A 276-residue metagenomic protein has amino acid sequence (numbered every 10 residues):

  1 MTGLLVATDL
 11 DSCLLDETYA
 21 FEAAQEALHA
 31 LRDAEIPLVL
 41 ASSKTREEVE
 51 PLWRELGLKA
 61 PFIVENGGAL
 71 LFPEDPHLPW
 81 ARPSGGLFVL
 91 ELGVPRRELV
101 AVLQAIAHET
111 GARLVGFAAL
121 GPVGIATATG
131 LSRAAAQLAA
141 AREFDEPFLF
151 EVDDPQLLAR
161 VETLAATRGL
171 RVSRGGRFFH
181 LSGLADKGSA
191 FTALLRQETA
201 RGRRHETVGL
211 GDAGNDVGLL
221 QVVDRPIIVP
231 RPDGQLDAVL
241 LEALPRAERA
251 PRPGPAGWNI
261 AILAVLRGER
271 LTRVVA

Functional and structural regions predicted by a protein language model:
M1-T8, E55, V274-A276: Non-catalytic pre-domain segments flanking phosphatase-related domains
T2-A7, A23-I36, Q197, H205: A short, Lys/Arg-enriched amphipathic alpha-helix followed by its capping loop at the start of a domain
T2-T18, F191, L220: Asp-based phosphoryl-transfer active-site loop
F21, F178-A276: Mg2+-dependent phosphoryl-transfer enzymes with acidic/Ser/Thr/Gly-rich catalytic loops
E22-F117: Active-site phosphate-binding/coordination module
E48-P51, G124, G218-L219: Phosphate- and divalent-cation-binding pockets in alpha/beta enzyme and binding domains that engage nucleotide-derived
K59-E65, A134-A136, P226-R231: Short hydrophobic/aromatic-enriched beta-strand-loop microsegments
I106-V208, G214-N215: Conserved acidic, metal-coordinating active-site core of Asp-based, Mg2+-dependent phosphoryl-transfer enzymes
